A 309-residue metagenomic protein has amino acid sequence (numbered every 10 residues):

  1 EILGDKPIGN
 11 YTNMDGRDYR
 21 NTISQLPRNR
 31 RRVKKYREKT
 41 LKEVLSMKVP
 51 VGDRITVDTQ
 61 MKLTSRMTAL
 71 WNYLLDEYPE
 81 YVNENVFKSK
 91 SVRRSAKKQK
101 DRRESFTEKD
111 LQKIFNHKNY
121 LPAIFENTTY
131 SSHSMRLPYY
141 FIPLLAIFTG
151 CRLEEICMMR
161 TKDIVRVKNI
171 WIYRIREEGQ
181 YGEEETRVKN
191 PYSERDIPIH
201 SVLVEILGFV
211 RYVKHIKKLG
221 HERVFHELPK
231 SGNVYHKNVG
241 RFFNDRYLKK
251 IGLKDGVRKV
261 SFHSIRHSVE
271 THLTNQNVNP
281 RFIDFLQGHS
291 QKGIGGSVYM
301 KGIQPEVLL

Functional and structural regions predicted by a protein language model:
E1-I2, K6-M14, L26-S89: N-terminal DNA-binding recognition helix of tyrosine site-specific recombinases/integrases
P50-S65, V86-C157, V167, R266: Basic, Lys/Arg- and aromatic-enriched nucleic-acid-binding interface segment
T59, L63-M67, P138-Y139, Y235 (+5 more regions): Hydrophobic (often cysteine-bearing) scaffold residues that line and stabilize catalytic clefts of nucleotide/cofactor
L75-V86, R166-K168, G208-L219: Proline-centered turn/helix-capping motifs that create local helix->coil transitions or kinks
L111, N116-N119, E178-Q180, P198-V257: Active-site/catalytic core of tyrosine-dependent DNA strand-transfer enzymes
A123, T149, M158-L207: Conserved tyrosine-mediated DNA breakage-rejoining catalytic core shared by Y-recombinases
F141-L144, F148, E155, F242 (+1 more regions): C-terminal catalytic core of tyrosine-transesterase DNA break-rejoin enzymes
Q287-L309: Catalytic-site neighborhood detector that most strongly recognizes the C-terminal catalytic loop/helix of tyrosine
